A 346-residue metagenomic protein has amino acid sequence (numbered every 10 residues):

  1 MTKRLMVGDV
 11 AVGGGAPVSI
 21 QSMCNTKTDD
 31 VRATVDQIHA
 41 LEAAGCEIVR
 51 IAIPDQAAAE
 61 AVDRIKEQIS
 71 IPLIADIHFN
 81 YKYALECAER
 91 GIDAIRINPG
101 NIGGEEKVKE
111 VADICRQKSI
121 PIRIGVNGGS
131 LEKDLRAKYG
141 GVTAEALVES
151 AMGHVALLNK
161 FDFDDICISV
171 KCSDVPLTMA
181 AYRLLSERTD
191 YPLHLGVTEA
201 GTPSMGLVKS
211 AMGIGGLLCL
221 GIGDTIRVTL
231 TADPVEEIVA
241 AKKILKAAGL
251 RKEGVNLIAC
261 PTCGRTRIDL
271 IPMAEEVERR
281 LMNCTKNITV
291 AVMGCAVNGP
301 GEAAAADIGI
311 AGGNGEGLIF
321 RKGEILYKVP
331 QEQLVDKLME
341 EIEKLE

Functional and structural regions predicted by a protein language model:
M1-S22, R116, R279: N-terminal amphipathic alpha-helix/helix-capping segment at the start of soluble metabolic enzymes
G15-A33, A52, I71-F79, L135-V148 (+1 more regions): Active-site mouth loops of central-metabolism enzymes
V18-C24, V49-I51, L73-I77, I95-I97 (+6 more regions): Hydrophobic faces of well-ordered beta-strands that scaffold small-molecule active sites in alpha/beta enzyme cores
N25, D30-V31, E42-I65, R96-G104 (+1 more regions): Glycine-rich, proline-tolerant flexible connector loops at the mouths of alpha/beta enzymes
D55-I77, E110-I122, Y182-L193, V277-R279: Alpha-helix-loop-beta-strand connector modules within alpha/beta enzyme cores
Q68-I71, E89-I95, R116-K118, S186-P192 (+3 more regions): Glycine-enriched alpha-helix->loop->beta-strand junction motifs that scaffold or abut catalytic
L85-R123: Hydrophobic or amphipathic alpha-helical targeting/insertion segments
N127, L135-N283: Catalytic alpha/beta core domains of metabolic enzymes, predominantly
